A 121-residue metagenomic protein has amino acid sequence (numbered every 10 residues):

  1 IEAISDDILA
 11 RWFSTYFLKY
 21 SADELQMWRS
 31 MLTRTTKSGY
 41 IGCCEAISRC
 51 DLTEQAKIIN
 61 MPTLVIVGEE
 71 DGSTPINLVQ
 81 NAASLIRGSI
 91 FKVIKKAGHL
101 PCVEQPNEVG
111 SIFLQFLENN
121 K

Functional and structural regions predicted by a protein language model:
E2-I58: Conserved alpha/beta-hydrolase catalytic His-Asp/Glu region
I8, C44-I47, A82, V109 (+2 more regions): Hydrophobic "lid"/C-terminal helical patch of Rossmann-like NAD(P)-dependent dehydrogenase/epimerase domains
C50, G72, L100-V103: Short C-terminal tail/terminal secondary-structure segment of NAD(P)H-dependent dehydrogenase/reductase domains
I59, V65-V67, D71: Short beta-strand/loop motif that positions the catalytic acidic residue of the alpha/beta-hydrolase fold
N60-M61, G88: Active-site acidic short loop of glycosyltransferases
G72-L78: Conserved alpha/beta-hydrolase "acid-adjacent" motif
R87-K121: Catalytic active-site module of serine/aspartate enzymes centered on a nucleophile-bearing elbow/loop
